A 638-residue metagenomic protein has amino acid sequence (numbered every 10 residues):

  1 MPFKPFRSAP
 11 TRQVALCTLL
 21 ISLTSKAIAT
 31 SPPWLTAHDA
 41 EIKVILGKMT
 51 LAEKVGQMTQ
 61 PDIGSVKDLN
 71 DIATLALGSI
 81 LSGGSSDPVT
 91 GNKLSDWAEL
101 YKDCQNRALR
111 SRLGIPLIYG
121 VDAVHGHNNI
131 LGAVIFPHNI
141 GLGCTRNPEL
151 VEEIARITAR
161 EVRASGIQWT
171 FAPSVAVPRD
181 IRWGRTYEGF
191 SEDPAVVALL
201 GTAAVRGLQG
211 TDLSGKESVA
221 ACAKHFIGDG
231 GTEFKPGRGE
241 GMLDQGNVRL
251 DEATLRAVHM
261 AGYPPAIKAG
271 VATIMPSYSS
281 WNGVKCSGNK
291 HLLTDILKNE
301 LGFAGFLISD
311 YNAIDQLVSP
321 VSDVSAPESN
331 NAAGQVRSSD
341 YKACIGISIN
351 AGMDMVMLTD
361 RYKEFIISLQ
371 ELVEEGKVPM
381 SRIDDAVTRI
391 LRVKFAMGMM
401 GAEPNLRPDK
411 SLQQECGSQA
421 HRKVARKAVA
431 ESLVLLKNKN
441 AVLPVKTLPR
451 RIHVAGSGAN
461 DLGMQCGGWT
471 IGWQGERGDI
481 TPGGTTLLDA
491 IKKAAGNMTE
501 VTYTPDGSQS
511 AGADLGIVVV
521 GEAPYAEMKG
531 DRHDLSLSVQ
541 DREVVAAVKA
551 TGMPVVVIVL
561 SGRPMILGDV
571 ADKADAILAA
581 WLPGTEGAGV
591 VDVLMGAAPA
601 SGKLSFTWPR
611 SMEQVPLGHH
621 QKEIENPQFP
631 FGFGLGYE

Functional and structural regions predicted by a protein language model:
P2-A15: Bacterial N-terminal signal peptides that target proteins for export
A9, T18, R407-P408: Composition-driven detection of intrinsically disordered, low-complexity segments
V14-K26: Bacterial N-terminal signal peptides
I28-E638: Glycoside hydrolase catalytic-domain context in secreted enzymes
